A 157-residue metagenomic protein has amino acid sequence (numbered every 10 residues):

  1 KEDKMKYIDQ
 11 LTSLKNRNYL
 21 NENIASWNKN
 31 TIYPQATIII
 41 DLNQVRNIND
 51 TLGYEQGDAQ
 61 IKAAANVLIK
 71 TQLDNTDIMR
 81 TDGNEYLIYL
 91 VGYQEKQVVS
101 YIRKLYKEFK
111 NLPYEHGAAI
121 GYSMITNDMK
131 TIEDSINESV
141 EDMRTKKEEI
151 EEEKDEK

Functional and structural regions predicted by a protein language model:
K4-Y7, N16-A36, N43-K70, M79-I88 (+3 more regions): Conserved long alpha-helical elements within nucleotide-processing catalytic cores of c-di-GMP signaling and class III
Y19, E115-G117: Beta-strand residues that line the small-molecule/cofactor-binding core of sensory signal-transduction domains
T37, Y86, A118-Y122: A structural signal for short, well-ordered beta-strand segments
Y54, V99-K110, A119, I125-K157: Catalytic-core segments of nucleotide cyclases and related cyclic-nucleotide turnover enzymes
I88-Y93, M124-T126: Short beta-strand-to-loop capping motifs
